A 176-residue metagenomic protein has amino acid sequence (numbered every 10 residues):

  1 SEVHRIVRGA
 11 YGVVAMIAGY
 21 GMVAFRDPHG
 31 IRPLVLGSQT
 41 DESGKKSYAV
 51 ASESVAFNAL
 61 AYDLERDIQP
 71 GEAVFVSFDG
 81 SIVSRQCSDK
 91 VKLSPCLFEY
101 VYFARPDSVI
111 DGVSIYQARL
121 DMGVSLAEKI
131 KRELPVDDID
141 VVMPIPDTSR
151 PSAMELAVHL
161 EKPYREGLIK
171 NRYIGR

Functional and structural regions predicted by a protein language model:
S1-S149, A157-R176: N-terminal segments that mediate ammonia production and transfer in glutamine-dependent amidotransferase systems
